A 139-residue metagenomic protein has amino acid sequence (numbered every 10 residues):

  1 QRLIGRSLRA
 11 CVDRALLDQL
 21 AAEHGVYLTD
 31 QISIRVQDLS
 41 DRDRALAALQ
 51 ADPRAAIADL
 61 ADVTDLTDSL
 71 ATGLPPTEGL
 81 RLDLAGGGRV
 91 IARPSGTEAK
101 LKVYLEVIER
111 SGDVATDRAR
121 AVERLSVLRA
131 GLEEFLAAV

Functional and structural regions predicted by a protein language model:
Q1-G96, K102-L105, S111-V139: Phosphate-binding and adjacent anionic-ligand microenvironments
